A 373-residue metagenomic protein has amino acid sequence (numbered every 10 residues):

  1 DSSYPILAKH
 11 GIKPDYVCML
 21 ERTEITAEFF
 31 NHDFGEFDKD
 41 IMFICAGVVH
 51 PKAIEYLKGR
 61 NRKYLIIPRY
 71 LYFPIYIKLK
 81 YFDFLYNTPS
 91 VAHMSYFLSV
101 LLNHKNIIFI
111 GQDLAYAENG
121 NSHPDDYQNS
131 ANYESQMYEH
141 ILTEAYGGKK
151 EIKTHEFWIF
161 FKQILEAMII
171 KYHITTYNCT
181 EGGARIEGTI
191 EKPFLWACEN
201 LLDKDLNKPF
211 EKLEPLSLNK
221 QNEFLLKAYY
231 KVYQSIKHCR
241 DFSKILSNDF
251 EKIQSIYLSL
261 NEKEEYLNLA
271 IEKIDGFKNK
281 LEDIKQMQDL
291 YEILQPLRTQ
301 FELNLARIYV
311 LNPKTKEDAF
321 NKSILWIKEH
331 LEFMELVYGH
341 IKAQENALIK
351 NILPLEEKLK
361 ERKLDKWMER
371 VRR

Functional and structural regions predicted by a protein language model:
D1, L20, I44-A46, I110-Q112 (+1 more regions): Generic beta-strand/beta-sheet core signal
P5-L102, I170, Q295, Y309-R373: Acidic/Gly/His-enriched mid-domain segments of enzyme catalytic cores or analogous surface patches that mediate
I12-V17, H32-D33, G59-R62, Y116 (+2 more regions): Short secondary-structure boundary/capping segments
C18-T23, N31-K39, P124-I141, W196-D205: Acidic, Ser/Thr-rich peripheral helices and adjacent loops at domain boundaries
F43-G47, Y81-P89, L98, E144-W158 (+2 more regions): Hydrophobic alpha-helical scaffolding
K105-N119: Acidic, metal-binding active-site segment of PIN/NYN-like and related structure-specific nucleases
Q136-G183: Polyanion-binding loop/helix "lid" in catalytic or ligand-binding cores
K171-R373: Long, compositionally biased charged/polar accessory segments in the mid-to-C-terminal portions of proteins
